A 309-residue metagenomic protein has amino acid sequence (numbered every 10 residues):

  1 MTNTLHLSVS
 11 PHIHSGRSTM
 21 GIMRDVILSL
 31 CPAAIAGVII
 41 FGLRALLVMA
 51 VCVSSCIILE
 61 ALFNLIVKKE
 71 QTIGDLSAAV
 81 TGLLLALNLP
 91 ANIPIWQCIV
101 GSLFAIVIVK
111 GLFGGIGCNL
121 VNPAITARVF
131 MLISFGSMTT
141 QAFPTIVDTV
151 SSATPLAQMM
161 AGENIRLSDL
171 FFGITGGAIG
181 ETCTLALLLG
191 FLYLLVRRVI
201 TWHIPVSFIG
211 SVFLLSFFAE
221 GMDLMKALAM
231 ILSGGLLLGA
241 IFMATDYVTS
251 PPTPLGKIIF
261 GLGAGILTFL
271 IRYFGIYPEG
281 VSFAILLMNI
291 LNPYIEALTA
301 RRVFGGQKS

Functional and structural regions predicted by a protein language model:
M1-I22, I271-S309: Cytosolic-side transmembrane-helix boundaries in multi-pass membrane proteins
M1-I57: N-terminal signal-anchor module of multipass membrane proteins
S10, I58-E70, I106-G117, N122 (+2 more regions): C-terminal ends of transmembrane helices
S29-A36, C56, E60, A78-A86 (+5 more regions): Hydrophobic, membrane-inserted alpha-helices
G42-S55, N92-G101, L170, I174-T184 (+1 more regions): Structural signature of hydrophobic alpha-helical transmembrane segments
S77-A78, L83-V147: Membrane-interface helix-loop-helix junctions at boundaries between adjacent transmembrane segments
G117-L188: Long hydrophobic alpha-helical segments that form multi-pass transmembrane helix bundles in integral membrane proteins
L120, A124, P205, L228-L236 (+2 more regions): Loop-to-transmembrane alpha-helix initiation sites
